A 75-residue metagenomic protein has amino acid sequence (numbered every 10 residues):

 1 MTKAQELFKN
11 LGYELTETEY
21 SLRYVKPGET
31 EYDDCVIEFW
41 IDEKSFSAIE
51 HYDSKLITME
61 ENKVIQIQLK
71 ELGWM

Functional and structural regions predicted by a protein language model:
M1-L15: Amphipathic alpha-helical segments
A4-L7, D53-M75: Ampiphathic alpha-helical segments that act as solvent-exposed interaction surfaces
K9, E17, Y24, E71-W74: Generic detector of low-complexity/intrinsically disordered segments and short hydrophobic N-terminal stretches
T16-K63: Acidic, low-complexity, intrinsically disordered interaction modules
